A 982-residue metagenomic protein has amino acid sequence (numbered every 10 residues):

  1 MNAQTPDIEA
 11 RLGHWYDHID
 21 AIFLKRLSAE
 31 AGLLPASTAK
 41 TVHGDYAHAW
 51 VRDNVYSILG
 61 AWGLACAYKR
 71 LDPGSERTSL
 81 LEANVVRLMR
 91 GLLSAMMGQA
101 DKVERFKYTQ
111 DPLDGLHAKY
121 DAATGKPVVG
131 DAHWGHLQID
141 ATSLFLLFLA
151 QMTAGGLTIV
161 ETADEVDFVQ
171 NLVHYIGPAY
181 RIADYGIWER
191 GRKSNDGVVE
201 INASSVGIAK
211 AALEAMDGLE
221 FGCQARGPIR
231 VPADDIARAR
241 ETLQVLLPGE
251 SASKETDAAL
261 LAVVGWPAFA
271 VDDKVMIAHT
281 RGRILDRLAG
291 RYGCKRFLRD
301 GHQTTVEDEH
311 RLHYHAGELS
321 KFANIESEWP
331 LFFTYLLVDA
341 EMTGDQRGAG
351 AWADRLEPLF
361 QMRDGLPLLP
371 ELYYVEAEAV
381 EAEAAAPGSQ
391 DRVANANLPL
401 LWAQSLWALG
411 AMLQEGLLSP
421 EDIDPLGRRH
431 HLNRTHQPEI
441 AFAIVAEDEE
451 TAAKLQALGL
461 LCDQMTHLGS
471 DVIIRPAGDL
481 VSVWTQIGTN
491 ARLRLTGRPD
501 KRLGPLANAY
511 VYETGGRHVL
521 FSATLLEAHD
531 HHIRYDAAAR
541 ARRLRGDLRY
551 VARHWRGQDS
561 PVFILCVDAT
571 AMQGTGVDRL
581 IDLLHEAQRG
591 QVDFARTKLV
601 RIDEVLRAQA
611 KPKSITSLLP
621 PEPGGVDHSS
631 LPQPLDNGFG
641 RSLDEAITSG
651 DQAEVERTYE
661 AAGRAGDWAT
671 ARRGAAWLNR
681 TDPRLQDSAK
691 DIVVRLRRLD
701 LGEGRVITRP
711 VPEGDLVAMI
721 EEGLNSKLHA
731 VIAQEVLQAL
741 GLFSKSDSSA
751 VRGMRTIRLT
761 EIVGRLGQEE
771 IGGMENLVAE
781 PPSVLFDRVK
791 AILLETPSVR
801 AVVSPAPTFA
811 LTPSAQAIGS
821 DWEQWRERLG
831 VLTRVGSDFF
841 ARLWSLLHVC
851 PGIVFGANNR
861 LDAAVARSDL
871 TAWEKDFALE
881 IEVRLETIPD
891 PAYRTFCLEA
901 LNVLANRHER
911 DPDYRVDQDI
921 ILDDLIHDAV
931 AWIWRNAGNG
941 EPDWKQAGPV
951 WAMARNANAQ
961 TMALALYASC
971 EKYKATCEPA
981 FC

Functional and structural regions predicted by a protein language model:
M1-C982: Acidic, mature catalytic/reactive cores of soluble proteins
